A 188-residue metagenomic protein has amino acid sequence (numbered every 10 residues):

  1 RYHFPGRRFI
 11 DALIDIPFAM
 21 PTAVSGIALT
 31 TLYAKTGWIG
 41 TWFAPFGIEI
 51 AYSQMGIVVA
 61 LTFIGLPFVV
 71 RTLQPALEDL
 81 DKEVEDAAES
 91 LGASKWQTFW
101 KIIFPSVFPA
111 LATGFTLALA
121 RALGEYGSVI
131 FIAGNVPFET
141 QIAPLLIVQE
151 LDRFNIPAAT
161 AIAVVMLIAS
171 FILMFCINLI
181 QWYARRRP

Functional and structural regions predicted by a protein language model:
R1-E78, I102-G127, F131, E150 (+1 more regions): Membrane-water interface segments at the C-terminal ends of transmembrane alpha-helices in multi-pass inner-membrane
P5, A93-K95: Short coil/turn motifs that cap or connect alpha-helices
I16, E83-L91, A159: Short hydrophobic faces within alpha-helices
V59-L61, L73, K82-E89, W96: Anionic-ligand binding region
V84, I180-P188: Short cytosolic juxtamembrane segments of multi-pass membrane proteins
L91-G92, P105: Glycine/proline-centered hinge or cleavage motifs at structural transition points of membrane proteins
P137-E150: Short hydrophobic, aromatic-rich alpha-helical segments embedded in or entering the lipid bilayer of multi-pass
